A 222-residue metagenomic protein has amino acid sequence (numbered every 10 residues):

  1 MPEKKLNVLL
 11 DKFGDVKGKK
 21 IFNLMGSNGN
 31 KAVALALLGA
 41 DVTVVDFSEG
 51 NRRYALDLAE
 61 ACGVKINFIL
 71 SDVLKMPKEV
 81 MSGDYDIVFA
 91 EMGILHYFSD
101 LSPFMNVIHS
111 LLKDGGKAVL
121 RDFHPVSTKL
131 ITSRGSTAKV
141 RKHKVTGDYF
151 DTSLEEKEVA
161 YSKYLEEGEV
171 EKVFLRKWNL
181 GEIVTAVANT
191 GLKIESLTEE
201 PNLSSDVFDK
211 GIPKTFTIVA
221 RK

Functional and structural regions predicted by a protein language model:
M1-K19: Conserved alpha-helix/loop element of class I SAM-dependent methyltransferases that forms part of the SAM/SAH-binding
K20-K78: Class I SAM-dependent methyltransferase SAM/SAH-binding core
V42, A118-L120, I194: A short hydrophobic/small-residue beta-strand
K78-V88: A short acidic, Gly/Pro-enriched loop at the edge of an enzyme's catalytic core that lines a small-molecule cofactor
D86-S102: A short SAM/SAH-binding and catalytic strip from SAM-dependent methyltransferases
S102-K117: A short glycine-rich, Lys/Arg-flanked "PGG" loop and its adjoining helix->strand segment in the class I
G115-T185: SAM-dependent methyltransferase
E182-K222: C-terminal lobe and adjacent flexible extensions of AdoMet/dcAdoMet transferase-like proteins
